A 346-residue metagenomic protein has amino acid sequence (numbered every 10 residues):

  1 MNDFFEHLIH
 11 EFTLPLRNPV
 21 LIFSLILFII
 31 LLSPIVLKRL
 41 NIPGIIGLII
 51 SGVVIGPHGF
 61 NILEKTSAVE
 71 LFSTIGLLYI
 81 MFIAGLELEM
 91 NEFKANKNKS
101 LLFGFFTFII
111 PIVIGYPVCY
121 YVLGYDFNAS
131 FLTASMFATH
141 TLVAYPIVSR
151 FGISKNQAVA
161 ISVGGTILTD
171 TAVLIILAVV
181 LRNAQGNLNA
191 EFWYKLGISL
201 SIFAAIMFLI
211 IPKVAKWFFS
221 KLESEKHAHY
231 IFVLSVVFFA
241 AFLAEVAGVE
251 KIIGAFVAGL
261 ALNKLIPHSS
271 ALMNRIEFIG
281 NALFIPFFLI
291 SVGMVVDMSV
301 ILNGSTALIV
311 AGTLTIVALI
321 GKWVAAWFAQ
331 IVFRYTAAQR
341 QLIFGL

Functional and structural regions predicted by a protein language model:
N2-L14, F60-S67, C119-G124, R182-K195 (+1 more regions): Membrane-interface helix termini and inter-helical loops of multi-pass transporters
N2-S51, I55, G59, L63: N-terminal transmembrane signal-anchor/hairpin module of polytopic inner-membrane proteins
H10-L25, K65-F82, D126-T141, Y194-I206 (+2 more regions): Structural signature of hydrophobic alpha-helical transmembrane segments
I26, I30-I35, G52-V53, P57 (+10 more regions): Transmembrane alpha-helical segments of multi-pass membrane transport proteins and ion-pumping complexes
L32, V36, A95-S154, V295-M298 (+1 more regions): Transmembrane alpha-helices that form the ion-translocation and gating core of multi-pass ion transport proteins
V36-I42, V54-K99, K216-A228, F232 (+2 more regions): Membrane-interface junctions of multi-pass transporters
I42, L88-K99, V122-F127, I147-A160 (+4 more regions): Juxtamembrane helix-boundary/capping and inter-helix hinge elements in multi-pass membrane proteins
L48-P57, L102-Y116, G164-A178, K226-F242 (+2 more regions): Small-residue-rich segments of transmembrane alpha-helices in multi-pass membrane proteins, especially helix faces
